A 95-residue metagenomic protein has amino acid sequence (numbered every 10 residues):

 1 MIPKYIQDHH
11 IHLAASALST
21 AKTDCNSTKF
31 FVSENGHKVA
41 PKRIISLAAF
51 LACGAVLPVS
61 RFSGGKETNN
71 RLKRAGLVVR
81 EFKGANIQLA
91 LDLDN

Functional and structural regions predicted by a protein language model:
M1-N95: Intrinsically disordered, charged low-complexity linkers and terminal tails that flank or connect structured domains
